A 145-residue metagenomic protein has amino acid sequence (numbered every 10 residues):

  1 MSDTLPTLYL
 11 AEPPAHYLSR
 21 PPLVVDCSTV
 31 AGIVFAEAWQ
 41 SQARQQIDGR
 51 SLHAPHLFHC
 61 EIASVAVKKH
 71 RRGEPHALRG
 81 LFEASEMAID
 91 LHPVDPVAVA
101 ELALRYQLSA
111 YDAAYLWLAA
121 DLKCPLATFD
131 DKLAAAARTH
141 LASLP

Functional and structural regions predicted by a protein language model:
M1-A54, K69-A77: Short, well-structured N-terminal submotif of metal-dependent ribonuclease cores
M1-P22, A54-P55, L116-P145: Acidic, PIN/NYN-like endoribonuclease modules and their adjacent C-terminal/linker elements
D26, D112, D130: Acidic active-site catalytic centers that drive phospho-/nucleotidyl reactions and related ester hydrolyses
C27, Q40, H59, A63 (+2 more regions): A general structural signal for well-ordered alpha-helical segments in protein cores
S64-R71, A120: Short glycine/serine- and small hydrophobic-enriched flexible loop segments
L78-Y106, W117: Acidic catalytic patch
D90, S109, K123-P125: Residue-level detector of anion-binding/catalytic polar loops
